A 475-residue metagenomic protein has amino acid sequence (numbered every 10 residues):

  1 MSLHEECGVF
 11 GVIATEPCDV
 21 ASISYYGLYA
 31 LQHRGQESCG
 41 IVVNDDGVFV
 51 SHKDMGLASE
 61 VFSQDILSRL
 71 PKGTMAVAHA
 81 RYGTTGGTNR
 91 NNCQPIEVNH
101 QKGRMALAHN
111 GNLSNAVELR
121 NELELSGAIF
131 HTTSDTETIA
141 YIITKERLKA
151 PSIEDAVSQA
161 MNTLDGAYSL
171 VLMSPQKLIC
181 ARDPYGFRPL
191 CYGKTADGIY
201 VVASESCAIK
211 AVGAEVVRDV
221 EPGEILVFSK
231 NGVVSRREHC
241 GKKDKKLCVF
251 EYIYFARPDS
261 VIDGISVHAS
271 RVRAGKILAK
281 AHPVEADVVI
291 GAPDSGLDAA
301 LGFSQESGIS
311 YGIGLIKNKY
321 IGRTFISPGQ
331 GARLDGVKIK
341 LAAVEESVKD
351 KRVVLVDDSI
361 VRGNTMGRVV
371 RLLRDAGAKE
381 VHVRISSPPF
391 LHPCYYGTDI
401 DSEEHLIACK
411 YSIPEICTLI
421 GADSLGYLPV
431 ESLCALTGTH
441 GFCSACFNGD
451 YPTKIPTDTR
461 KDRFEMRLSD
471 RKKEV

Functional and structural regions predicted by a protein language model:
M1-P222, V227-A286, A292, E380: Conserved short alpha-helical segments that host acidic/polar catalytic motifs at enzyme active sites
T84-T85, N115, I179, F187-R188 (+7 more regions): Flexible loop/turn segments at secondary-structure boundaries
A128, K149-A150, P283-D287, Q305-G312 (+2 more regions): Secondary-structure transition/capping motifs at alpha-helix termini and the adjoining loop/turn into the next element
T132, E137-A140, Y311-G322, L419-T437: A conserved beta-strand->alpha-helix junction
M161, Q176, G213-D219, R371-V475: PRPP-dependent phosphoribosyltransferase catalytic core
G264-V288, P293, L297-L301, I309-I313 (+3 more regions): C-terminal effector modules of nucleic-acid-centric enzymes and ribosome-associated factors
V289, G296-F303, S307, Y311 (+1 more regions): Extended, hydrophobic alpha-helical segments in both membrane/secreted and soluble proteins
G308-V353, N364, L391-G397, D401: Short, glycine/charge-rich flexible loops or terminal/linker lids adjacent to PRPP-binding catalytic cores
